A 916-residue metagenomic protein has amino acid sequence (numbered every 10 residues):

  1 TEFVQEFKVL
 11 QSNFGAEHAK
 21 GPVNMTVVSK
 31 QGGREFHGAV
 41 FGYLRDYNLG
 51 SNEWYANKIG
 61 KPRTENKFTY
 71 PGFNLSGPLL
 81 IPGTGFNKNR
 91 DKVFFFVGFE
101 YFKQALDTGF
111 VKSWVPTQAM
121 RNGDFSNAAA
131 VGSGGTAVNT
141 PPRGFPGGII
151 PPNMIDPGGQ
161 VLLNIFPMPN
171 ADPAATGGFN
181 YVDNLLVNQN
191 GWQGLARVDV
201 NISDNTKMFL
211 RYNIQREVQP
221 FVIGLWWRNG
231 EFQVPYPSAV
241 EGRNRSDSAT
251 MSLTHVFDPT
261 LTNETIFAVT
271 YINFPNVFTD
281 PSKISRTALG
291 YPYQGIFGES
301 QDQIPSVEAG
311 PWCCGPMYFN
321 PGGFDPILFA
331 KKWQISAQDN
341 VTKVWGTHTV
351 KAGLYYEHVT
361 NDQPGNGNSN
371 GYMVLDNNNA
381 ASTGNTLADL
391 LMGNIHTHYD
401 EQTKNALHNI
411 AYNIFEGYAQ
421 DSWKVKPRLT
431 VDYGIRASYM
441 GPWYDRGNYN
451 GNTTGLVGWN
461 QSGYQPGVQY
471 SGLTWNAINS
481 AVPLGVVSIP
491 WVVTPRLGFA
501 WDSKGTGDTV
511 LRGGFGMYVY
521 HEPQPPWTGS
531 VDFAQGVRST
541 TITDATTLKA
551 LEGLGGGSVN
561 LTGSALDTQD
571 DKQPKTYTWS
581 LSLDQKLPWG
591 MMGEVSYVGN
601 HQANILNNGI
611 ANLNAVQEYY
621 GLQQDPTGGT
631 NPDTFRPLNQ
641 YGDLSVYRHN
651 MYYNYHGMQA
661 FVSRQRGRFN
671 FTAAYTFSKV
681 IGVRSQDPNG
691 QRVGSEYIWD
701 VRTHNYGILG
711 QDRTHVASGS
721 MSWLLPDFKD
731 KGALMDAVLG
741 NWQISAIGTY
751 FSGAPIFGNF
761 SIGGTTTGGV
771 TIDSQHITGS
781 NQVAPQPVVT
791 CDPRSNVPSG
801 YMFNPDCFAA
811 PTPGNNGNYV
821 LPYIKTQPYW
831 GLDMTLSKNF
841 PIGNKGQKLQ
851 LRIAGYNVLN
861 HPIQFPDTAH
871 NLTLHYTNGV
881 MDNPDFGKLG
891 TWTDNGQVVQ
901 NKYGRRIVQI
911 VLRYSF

Functional and structural regions predicted by a protein language model:
T1, G33, K67, A105 (+7 more regions): Short, solvent-exposed micro-motifs at the edges of structured domains
E2-Y43, S51, Y70, N74-K92: A beta-strand signature from Gram-negative outer-membrane beta-barrel systems, especially the internal plug domain
Q11, S29, G77-L79, V200 (+12 more regions): Residue-level signature of outer-membrane beta-barrel architecture
S12, F41-R45, G98-F102, N213-Q215 (+11 more regions): Outer-membrane beta-barrel pore domains and translocons
A16-H18, G32-H37, L80-K92, N205 (+9 more regions): Short loop/turn motifs that connect adjacent beta-strands in outer-membrane beta-barrel proteins
F36-V40, V93-V97, A196, M208-L210 (+12 more regions): Transmembrane beta-strands of outer-membrane beta-barrel proteins
S133, F278, G295-S300, I304-M317 (+5 more regions): Solvent-exposed loop/turn elements at secondary-structure boundaries
T176, N184-Q420, G458-P466, A477: Replace "related TpsB outer-membrane translocases also match" with "some related outer-membrane beta-barrels such as
